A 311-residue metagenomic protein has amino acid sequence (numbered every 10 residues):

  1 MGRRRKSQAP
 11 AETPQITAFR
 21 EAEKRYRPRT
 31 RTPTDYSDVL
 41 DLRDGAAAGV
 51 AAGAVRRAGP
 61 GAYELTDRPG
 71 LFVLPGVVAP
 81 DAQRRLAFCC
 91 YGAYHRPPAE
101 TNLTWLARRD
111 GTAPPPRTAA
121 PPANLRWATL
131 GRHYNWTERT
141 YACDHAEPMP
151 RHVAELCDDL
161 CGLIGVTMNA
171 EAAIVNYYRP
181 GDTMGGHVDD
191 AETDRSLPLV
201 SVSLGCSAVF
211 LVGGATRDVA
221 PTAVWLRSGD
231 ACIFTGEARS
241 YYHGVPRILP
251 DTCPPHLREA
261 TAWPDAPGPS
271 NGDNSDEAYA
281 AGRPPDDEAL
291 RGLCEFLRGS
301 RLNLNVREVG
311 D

Functional and structural regions predicted by a protein language model:
M1-D311: Non-heme Fe(II) oxygenase metal-center motifs and adjacent flexible, charged/small-residue loops
